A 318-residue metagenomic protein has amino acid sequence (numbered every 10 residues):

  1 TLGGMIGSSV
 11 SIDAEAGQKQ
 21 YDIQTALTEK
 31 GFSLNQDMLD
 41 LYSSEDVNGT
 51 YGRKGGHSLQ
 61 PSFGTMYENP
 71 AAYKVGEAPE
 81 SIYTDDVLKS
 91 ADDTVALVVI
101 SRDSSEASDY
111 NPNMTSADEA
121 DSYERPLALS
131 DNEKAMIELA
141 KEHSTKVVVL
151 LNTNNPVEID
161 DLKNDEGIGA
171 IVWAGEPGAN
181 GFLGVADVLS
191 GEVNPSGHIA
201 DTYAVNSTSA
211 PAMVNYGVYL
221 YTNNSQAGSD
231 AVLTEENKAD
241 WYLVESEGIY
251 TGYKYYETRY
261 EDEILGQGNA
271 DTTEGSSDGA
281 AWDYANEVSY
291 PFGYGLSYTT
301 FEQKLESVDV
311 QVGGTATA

Functional and structural regions predicted by a protein language model:
T1-A318: C-terminal non-catalytic regions of proteins with extracellular/luminal or membrane-system context
